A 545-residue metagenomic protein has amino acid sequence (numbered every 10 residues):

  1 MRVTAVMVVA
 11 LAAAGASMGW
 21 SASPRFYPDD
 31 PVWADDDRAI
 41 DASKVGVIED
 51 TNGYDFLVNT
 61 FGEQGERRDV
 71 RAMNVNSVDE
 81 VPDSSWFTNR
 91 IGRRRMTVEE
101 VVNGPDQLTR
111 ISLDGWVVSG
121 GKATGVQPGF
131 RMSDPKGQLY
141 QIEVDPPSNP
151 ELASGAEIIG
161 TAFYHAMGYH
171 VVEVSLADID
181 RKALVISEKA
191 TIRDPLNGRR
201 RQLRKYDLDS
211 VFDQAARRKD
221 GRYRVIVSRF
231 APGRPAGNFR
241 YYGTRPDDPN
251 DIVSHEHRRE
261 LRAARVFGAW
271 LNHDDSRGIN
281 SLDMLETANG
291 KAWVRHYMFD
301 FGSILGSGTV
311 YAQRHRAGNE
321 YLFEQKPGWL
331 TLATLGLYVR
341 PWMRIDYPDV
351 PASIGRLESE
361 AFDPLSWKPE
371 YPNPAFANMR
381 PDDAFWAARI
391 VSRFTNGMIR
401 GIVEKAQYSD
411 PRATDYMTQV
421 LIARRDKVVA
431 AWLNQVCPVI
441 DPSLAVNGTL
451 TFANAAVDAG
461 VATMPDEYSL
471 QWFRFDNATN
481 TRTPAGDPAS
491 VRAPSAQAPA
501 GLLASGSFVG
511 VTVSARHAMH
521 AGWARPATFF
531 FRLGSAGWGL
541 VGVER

Functional and structural regions predicted by a protein language model:
M1-M7: Bacterial N-terminal signal peptides that target proteins for export
V3, G15-D114, S119, G506-S514: Intrinsic disorder/low-complexity detector
A22-N52, N59, A288-T451, V457-A459: C-terminal catalytic region of ATP-dependent kinase domains
N103-Y241, P499-L503, F508-R545: Conserved ATP-binding subdomain of kinase catalytic cores across diverse folds
D134-K136, M167-G168, F230, G268-L271 (+3 more regions): Sec/Tat-exported extracytoplasmic proteins
L152-E157, N238-W342: Conserved kinase catalytic-core segment
G460-T483, V513-A515: Extended low-complexity, serine/threonine- and proline-enriched intrinsically disordered segments
A478-Q497: Solvent-exposed serine/threonine-rich low-complexity stretches and specific carbohydrate-binding patches
